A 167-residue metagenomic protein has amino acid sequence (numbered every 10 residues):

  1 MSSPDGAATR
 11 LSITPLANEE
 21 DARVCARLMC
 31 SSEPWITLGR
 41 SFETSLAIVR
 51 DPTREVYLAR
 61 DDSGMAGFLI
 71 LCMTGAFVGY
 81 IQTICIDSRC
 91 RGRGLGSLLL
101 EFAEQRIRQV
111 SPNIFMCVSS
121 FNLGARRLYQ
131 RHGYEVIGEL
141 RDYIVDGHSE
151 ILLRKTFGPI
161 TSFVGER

Functional and structural regions predicted by a protein language model:
M1-E20, K155, P159-R167: Conserved N-terminal entry element of GNAT/NAT acetyltransferase domains
P15-R89, L100-F102, R106, D142: Acetyl-CoA-dependent GNAT
R54, H148-L152: Short hydrophobic/aromatic beta-strand or adjacent loop that forms the aromatic wall/cage of a ligand/substrate-binding
G64, T83, D87-E101, S119-R127 (+1 more regions): Conserved glycine-rich acetyl-CoA-binding loop
T83-C85, F115-C117, L152-R154: Short aromatic/hydrophobic contact patches that present stacked aromatics for nucleic-acid/ligand binding
I107-V118: Conserved GNAT acetyl-CoA-binding A-motif
M116-R126, D142-H148: Conserved beta-strand-loop-alpha-helix junction that forms the acyl-donor binding cleft
V136-G138: A secondary-structure capping/hinge motif
